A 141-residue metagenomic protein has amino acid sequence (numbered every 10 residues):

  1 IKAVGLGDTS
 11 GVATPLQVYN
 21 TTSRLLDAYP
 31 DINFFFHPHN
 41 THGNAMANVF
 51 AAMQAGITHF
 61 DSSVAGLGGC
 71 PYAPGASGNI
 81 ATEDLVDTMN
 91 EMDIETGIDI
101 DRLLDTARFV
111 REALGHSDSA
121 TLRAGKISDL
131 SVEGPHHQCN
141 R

Functional and structural regions predicted by a protein language model:
I1-R141: Catalytic cores and adjacent flexible loops of soluble metabolic enzymes that perform enolate/carbanion chemistry on
